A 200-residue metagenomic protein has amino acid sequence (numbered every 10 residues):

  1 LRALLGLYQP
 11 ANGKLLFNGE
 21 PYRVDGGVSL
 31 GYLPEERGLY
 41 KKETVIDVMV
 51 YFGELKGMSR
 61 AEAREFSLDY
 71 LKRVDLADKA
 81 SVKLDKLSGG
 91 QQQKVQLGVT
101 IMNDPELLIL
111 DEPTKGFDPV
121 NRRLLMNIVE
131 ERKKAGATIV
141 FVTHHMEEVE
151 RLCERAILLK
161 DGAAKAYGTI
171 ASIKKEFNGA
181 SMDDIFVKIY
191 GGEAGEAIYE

Functional and structural regions predicted by a protein language model:
L5: Helix-to-loop junction immediately C-terminal to a conserved catalytic motif
G13-V28: Conserved ABC transporter NBD signature motif
V50, E54, A61-K79: Conserved ABC ATPase "signature" region
L108-E112: Catalytic Walker B motif of ABC-type/P-loop ATPase nucleotide-binding domains
V149-R151: A short, surface-exposed alpha-helical micro-motif characterized by mixed small hydrophobic and charged/polar residues
Y167-G168: ABC ATPase "signature
